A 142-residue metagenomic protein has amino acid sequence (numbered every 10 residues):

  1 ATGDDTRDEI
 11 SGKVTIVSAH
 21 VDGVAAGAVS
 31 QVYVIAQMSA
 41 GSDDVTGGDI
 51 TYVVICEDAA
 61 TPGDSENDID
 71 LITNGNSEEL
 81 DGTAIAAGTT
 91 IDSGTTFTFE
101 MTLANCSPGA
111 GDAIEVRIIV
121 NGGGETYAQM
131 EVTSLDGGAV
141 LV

Functional and structural regions predicted by a protein language model:
T2-V142: N-terminal export/assembly leader peptides and their processing motifs that target proteins to secretory
